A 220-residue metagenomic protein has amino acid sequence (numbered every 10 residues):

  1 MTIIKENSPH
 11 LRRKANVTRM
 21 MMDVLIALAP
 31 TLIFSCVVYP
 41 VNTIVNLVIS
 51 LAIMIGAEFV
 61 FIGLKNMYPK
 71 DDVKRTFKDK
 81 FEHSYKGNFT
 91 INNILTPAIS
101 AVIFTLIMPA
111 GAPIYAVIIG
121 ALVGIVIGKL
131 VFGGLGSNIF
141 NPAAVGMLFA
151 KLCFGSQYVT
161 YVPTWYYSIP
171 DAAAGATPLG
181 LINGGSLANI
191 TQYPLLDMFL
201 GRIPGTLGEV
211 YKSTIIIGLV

Functional and structural regions predicted by a protein language model:
M1-F59: N-terminal signal-anchor module of multipass membrane proteins
L11-M21, I62-M67, E82-N92, M108-A112 (+1 more regions): Short, amphipathic, aromatic/basic-enriched membrane-interface segments that mark the entry/exit of transmembrane
M20-L28, T90-I99, V117-L122, P194 (+1 more regions): Short hydrophobic alpha-helical membrane-embedded segments
L28-S35, S50-V60, F104-L106, L122-I125 (+2 more regions): Hydrophobic core segments of alpha-helical transmembrane domains in multi-pass membrane transport and ion-translocation
N42-A52, G111-G120, I203-K212: Structural signature of hydrophobic alpha-helical transmembrane segments
G56-D72, D79-E82, I125-G136, I217-V220: C-terminal ends of transmembrane helices
R75-E82, N93-S168: A generic, well-ordered mixed alpha/beta core segment in the N-terminal half of proteins
G136, P142-I216: Long hydrophobic alpha-helical segments that form multi-pass transmembrane helix bundles in integral membrane proteins
